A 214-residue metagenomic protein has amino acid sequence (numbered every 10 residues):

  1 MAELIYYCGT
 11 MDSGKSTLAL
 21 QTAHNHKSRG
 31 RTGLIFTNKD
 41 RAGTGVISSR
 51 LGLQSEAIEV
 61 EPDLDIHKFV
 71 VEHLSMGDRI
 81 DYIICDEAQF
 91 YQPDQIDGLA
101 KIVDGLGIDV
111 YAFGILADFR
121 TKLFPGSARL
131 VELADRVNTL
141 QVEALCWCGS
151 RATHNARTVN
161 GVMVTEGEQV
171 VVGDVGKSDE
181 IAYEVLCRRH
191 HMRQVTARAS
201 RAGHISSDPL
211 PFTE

Functional and structural regions predicted by a protein language model:
M1-H73, D118-R129, V142, V170-G173 (+1 more regions): Conserved P-loop
L4-Y6, T32-L34, D81-I84, D109-Y111: Residue-level preference for the first positions of well-ordered beta-strands
E59-I84, Q92-I96: Conserved RecA-like ASCE ATPase "motif II neighborhood" in helicase/translocase motors
D86-A88, G114-I115: Walker B catalytic acidic pair
A88-L99, F119-F124: Conserved ATPase-coupling elements of RecA-like P-loop NTPase cores
V103-G126: Sensor-1/coupling segment of RecA-like P-loop NTPase cores
A134: Short basic (Lys/Arg) and small-residue
V142-V175: Short recognition patches in nucleic-acid-associated and regulatory proteins
